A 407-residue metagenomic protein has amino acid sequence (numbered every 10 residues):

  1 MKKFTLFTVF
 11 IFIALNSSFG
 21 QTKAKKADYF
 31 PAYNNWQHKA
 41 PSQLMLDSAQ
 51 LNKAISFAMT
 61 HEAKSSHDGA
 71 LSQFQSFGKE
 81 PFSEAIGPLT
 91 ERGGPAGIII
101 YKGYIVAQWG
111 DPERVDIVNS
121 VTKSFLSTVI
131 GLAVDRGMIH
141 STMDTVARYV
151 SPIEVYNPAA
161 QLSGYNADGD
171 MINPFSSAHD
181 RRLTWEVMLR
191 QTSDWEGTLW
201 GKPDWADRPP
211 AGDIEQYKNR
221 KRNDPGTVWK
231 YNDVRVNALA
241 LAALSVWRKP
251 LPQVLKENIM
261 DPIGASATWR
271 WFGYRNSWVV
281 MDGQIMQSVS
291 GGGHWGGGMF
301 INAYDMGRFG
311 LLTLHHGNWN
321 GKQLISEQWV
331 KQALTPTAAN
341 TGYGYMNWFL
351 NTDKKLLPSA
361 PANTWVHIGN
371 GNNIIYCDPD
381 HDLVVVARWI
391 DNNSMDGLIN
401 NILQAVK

Functional and structural regions predicted by a protein language model:
M1-A24: Bacterial Sec-dependent N-terminal signal peptides
S17-D111, R136-I139, K249, Q404-K407: N-terminal leader/targeting segments and the immediately adjacent pre-domain N-terminus
K23, T364-K407: Structured C-terminal helix/loop/strand segments within mature extracytoplasmic catalytic/sensor domains
K64, A147-T268, Y304-G307, L312: Active-site-adjacent helix/loop patches that line small-molecule binding or acyl-intermediate pockets
G103, I117-T142, V146, L239-A243 (+2 more regions): Active-site SXXK
S124, T128, M188-Q191, R235-A242 (+2 more regions): Active-site-proximal alpha-helical segments within enzyme catalytic domains
L255-K256, M260-L334: Active-site-proximal binding-pocket segments
W278-G291, L334-V384: Active-site Gly/Thr loop motif
